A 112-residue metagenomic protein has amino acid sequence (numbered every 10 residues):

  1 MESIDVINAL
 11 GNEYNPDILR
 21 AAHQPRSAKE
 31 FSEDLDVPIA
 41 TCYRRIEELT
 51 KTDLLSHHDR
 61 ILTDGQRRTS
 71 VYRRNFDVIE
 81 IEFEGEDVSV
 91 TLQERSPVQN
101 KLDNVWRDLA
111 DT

Functional and structural regions predicted by a protein language model:
S3-Y14, S27, R60-F83: Short, cationic-aromatic polyanion-contact patches
N15-A22: Hydrophobic residues on short alpha-helical segments
I18, E30-D36, L49: A short acidic, leucine-rich amphipathic alpha-helix
P38-Y43: Short coil turns linking two alpha-helices in DNA-binding domains
I46: DNA major-groove recognition helix of helix-turn-helix
D53-L54: Glycine-centered, phosphate/nucleic-acid-interacting loop/turn motifs that mediate DNA/RNA or nucleotide
H57: Active-site phosphate-binding and catalytic loops of NTP-dependent enzymes
D77-T112: Amphipathic alpha-helical dimerization/coiled-coil segments that flank or bridge DNA-binding/regulatory modules
